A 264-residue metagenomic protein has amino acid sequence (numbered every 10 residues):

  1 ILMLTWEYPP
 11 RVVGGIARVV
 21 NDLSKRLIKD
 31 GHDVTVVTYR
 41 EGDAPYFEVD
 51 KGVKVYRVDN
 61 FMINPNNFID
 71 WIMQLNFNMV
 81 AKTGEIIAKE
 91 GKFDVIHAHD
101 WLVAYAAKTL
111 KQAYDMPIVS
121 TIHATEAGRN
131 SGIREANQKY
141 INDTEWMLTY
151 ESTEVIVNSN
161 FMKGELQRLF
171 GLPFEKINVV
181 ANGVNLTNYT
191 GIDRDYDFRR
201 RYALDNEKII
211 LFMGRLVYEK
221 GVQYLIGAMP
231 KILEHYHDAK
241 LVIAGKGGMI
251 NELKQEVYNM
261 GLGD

Functional and structural regions predicted by a protein language model:
I1-K54: N-terminal subdomain of nucleotide-sugar transferases
L2, L204-K220, I226-M229: Conserved donor-binding/catalytic core segment of Leloir-type glycosyltransferases
V20, L27, I210, L225-I226 (+1 more regions): A structural motif in glycosyltransferase catalytic domains
R40, F161, G183: Carbohydrate-associated surface elements
F47, T190-A203, I209: A short helix/loop element that forms part of the nucleotide-sugar donor recognition site in Leloir-type
A98-V103, I122: Short His-centered aromatic/hydrophobic patch
M116-V119, A127-M147, D193-R194: Nucleotide-sugar donor phosphate/pyrophosphate-binding loop at the beta->alpha transition of glycosyltransferases
A244-G245, N251-D264: Nucleotide-activated donor-binding/catalytic signature segment of Leloir-type glycosyltransferases, i.e., the conserved
